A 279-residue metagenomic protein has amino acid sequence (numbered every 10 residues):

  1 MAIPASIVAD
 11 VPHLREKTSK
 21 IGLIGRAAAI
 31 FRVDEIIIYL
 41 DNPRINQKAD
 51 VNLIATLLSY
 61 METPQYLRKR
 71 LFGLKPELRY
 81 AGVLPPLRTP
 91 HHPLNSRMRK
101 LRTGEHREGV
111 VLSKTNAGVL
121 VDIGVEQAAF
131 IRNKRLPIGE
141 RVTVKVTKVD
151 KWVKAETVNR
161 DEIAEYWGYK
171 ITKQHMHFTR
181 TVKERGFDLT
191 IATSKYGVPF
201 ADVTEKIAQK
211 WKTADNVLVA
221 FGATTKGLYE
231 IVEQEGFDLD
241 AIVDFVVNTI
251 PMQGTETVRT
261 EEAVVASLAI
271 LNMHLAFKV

Functional and structural regions predicted by a protein language model:
M1-V279: Post-transcriptional modification and biogenesis factors for structured RNAs of the translation apparatus
